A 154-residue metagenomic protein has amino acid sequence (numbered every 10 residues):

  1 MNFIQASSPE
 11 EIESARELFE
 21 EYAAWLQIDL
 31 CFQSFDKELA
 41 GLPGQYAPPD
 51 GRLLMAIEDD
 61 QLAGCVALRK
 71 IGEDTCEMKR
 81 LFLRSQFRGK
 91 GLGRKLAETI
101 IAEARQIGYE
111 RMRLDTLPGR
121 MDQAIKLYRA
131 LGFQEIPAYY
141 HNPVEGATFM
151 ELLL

Functional and structural regions predicted by a protein language model:
M1-F3: Extreme N-terminal starter segment of soluble prokaryotic enzymes
Q5-K79, R84-S85, A97-T99, E103 (+2 more regions): Acetyl-CoA-dependent GNAT
D60, G91-G93, G108: Conserved G/P- and acidic residue-centered "switch" motifs that form tight phosphate/ATP-binding loops in soluble
R88, L114-A124, H141-E145: Conserved beta-strand-loop-alpha-helix junction that forms the acyl-donor binding cleft
K95, T99, D122-Q123: Alpha-helical macromolecular-interaction surfaces
A104-T116: Conserved GNAT acetyl-CoA-binding A-motif
Y109, Y128-P137: Conserved acetyl-CoA-binding loop of GNAT-fold acetyltransferases
G146-L154: Terminal substrate-recognition subdomain of acyl/acetyltransferases
